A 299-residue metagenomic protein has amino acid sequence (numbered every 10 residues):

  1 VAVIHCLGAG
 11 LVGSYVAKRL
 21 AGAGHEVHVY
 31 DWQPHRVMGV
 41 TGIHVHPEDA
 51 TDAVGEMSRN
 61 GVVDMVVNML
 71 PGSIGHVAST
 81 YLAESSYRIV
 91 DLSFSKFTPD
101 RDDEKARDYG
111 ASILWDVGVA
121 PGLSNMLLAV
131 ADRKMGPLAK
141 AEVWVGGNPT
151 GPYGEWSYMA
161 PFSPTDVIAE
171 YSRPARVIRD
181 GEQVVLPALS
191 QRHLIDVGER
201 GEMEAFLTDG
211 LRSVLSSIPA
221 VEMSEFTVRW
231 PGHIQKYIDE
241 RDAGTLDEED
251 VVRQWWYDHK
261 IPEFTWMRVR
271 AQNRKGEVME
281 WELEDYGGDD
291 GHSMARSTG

Functional and structural regions predicted by a protein language model:
I4-G8: Conserved N-terminal Rossmann-fold NAD(P)-binding element of oxidoreductases
V12: Hydrophobic/small residue at the entry helix of a nucleotide-binding pocket
L20, L82: Aromatic pocket-lining residues of Rossmann-like dinucleotide-binding sites
Q33-R36, K96: Helix N-cap at the beta1-alpha1 junction of Rossmann-like dinucleotide-binding domains, i.e., the first residues
T41-T51: Rossmann-fold cofactor-recognition segment
M65-M69, I89-D91: N-terminal Rossmann-like NAD(P) cofactor-binding module of classical short-chain dehydrogenase/reductase
L92-I113: Rossmann-fold NAD(P)-binding glycine/threonine-rich loop
K134-G299: C-terminal catalytic/substrate-binding lobe primarily of soluble NAD(P)-dependent oxidoreductases
